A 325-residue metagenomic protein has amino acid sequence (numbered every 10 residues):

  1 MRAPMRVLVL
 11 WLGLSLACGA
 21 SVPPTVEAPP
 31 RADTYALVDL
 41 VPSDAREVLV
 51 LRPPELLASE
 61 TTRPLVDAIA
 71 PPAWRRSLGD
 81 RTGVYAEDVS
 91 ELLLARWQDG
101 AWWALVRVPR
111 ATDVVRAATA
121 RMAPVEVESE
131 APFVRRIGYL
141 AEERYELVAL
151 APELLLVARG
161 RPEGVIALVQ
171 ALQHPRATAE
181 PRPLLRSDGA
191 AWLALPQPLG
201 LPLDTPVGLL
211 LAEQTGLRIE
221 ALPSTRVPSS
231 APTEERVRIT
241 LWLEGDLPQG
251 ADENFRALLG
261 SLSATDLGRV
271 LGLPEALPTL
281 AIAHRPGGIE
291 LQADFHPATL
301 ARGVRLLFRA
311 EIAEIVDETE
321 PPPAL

Functional and structural regions predicted by a protein language model:
M1-V9: Bacterial N-terminal signal peptides that target proteins for export
L14-A17: C-terminal motif of bacterial Sec signal peptides marking the signal peptidase cleavage site
G19-V22: Bacterial signal peptide processing site
T25-L51: Post-signal peptide N-terminal segment of mature Sec-exported envelope proteins
E47-L49, W102-V106, E213-P223, E235-G245 (+2 more regions): One face of beta-strands
R52, E60-V89, V125-R236, T240 (+4 more regions): An internal, short helix-loop-strand segment that often contains or flanks glycine-aspartate motifs
E91-V108: Active-site acidic/histidine clusters and adjacent loop/turn architecture that either coordinate catalytic ions
L262-L325: A cross-kingdom marker for long, charged
